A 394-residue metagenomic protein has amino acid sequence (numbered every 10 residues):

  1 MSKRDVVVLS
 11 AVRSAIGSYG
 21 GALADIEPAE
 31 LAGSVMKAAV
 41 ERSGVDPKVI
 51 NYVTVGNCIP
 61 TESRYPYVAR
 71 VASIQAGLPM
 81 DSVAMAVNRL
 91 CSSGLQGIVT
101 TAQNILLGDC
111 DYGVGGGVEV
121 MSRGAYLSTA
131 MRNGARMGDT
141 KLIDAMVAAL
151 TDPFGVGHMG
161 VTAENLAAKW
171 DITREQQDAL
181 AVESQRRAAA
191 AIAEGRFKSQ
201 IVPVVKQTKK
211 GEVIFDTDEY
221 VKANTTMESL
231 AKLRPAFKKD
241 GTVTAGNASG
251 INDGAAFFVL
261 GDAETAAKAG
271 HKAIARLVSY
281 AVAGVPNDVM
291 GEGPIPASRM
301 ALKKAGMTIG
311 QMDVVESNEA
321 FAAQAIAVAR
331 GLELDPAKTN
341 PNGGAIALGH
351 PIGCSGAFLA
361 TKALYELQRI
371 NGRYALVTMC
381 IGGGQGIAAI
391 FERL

Functional and structural regions predicted by a protein language model:
M1-C58, E62-A72, A76, T162-R174 (+4 more regions): Conserved active-site "lid/cap" helical segment
M1-I26, A38, T226-E292, P296 (+4 more regions): Condensing-enzyme catalytic core mediating Claisen C-C bond formation in acyl metabolism
R13-S14, D25-A29, G33-S34, R42 (+3 more regions): N-terminal extracellular/periplasmic Venus flytrap/periplasmic-binding protein-like
V55, T162-E164, F197-Q200, T208 (+1 more regions): Active-site pocket-lining segment
N57-Y112, P153-M159, N224-G250, G331-F358 (+2 more regions): Conserved catalytic cysteine-centered active-site region of acyl-thioester-dependent Claisen-condensing enzymes
N88-E119, A167-R196, F257-E264, A329 (+2 more regions): Active-site-proximal alpha-helical scaffold in enzymes
Y112-N165: Flexible glycine-/small-residue-enriched beta->alpha junction loops that bind anionic phosphate/pyrophosphate groups
